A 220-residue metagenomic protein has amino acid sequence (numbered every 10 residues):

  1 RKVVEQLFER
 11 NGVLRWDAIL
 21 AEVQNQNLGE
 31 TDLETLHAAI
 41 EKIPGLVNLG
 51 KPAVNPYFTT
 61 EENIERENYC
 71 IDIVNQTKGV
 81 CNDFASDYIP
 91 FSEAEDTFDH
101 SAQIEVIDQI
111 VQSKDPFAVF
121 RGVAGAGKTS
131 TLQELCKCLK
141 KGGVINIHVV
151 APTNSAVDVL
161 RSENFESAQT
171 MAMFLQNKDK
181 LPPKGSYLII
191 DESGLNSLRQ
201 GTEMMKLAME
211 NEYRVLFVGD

Functional and structural regions predicted by a protein language model:
R1-D220: Conserved ATP-binding/catalytic motifs of P-loop helicase motor domains
